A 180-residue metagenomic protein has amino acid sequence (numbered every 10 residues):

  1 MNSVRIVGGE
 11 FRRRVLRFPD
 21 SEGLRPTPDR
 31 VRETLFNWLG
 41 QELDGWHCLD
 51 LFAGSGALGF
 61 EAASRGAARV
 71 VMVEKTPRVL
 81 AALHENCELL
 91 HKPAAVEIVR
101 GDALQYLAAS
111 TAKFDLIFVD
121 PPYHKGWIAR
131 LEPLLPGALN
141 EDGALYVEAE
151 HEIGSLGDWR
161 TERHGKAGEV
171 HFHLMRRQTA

Functional and structural regions predicted by a protein language model:
M1-A180: Class I S-adenosyl-L-methionine-dependent methyltransferase catalytic core
